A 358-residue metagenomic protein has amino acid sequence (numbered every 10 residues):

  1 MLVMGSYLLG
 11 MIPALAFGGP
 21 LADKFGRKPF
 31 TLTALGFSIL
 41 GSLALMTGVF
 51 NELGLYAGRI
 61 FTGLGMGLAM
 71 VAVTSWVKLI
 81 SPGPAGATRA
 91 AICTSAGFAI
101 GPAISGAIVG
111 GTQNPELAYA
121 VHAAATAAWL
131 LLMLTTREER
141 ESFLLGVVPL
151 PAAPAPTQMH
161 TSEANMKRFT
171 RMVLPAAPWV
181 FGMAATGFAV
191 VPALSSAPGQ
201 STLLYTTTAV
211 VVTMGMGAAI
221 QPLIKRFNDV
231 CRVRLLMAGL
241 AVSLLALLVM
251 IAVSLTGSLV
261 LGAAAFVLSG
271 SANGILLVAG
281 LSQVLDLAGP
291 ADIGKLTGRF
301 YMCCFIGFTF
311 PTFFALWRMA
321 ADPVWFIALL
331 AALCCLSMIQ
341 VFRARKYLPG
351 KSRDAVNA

Functional and structural regions predicted by a protein language model:
L2-G19, M70, V211-L223: Central cavity-lining transmembrane alpha-helices of secondary-active solute carriers, predominantly the Major
I12-F50: Conserved MFS/SLC helix-loop-helix module at the cytosolic interface between two early adjacent transmembrane helices
G58-T94: Cytoplasmic helix-loop-helix junction between adjacent transmembrane helices in 12-TM secondary transporters
G83, T88-E138: Helix-loop-helix hairpin linking two adjacent transmembrane segments in secondary transporters
L117-L134, W325-R345: Symmetry-related core transmembrane helices of the 12-TM Major Facilitator Superfamily/SLC fold
T206-D229, G239-A246: Transmembrane alpha-helices of Major Facilitator/SLC transporters
V233-V278: C-terminal transmembrane helical hairpin of 12-TM major facilitator-type secondary transporters
G270-I275, A279-P323, L330: A late C-terminal transmembrane helix in Major Facilitator Superfamily
